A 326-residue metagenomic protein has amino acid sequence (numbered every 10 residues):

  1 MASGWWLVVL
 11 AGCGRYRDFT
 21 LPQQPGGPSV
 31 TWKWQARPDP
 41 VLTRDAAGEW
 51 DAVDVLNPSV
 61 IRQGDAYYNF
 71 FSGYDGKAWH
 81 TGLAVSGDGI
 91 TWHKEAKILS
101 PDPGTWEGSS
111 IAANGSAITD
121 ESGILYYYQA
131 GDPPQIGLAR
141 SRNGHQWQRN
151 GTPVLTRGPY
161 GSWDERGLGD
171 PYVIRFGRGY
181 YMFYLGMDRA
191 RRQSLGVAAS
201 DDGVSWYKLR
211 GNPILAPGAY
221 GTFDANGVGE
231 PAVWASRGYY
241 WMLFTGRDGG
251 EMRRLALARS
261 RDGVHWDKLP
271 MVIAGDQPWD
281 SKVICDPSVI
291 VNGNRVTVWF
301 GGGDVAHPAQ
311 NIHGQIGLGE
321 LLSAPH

Functional and structural regions predicted by a protein language model:
M1-A11: Sec-dependent bacterial lipoprotein signal peptides
G12-H326: Carbohydrate-active catalytic/glycan-binding domains of CAZyme proteins, especially the secreted or lumenal ectodomains
